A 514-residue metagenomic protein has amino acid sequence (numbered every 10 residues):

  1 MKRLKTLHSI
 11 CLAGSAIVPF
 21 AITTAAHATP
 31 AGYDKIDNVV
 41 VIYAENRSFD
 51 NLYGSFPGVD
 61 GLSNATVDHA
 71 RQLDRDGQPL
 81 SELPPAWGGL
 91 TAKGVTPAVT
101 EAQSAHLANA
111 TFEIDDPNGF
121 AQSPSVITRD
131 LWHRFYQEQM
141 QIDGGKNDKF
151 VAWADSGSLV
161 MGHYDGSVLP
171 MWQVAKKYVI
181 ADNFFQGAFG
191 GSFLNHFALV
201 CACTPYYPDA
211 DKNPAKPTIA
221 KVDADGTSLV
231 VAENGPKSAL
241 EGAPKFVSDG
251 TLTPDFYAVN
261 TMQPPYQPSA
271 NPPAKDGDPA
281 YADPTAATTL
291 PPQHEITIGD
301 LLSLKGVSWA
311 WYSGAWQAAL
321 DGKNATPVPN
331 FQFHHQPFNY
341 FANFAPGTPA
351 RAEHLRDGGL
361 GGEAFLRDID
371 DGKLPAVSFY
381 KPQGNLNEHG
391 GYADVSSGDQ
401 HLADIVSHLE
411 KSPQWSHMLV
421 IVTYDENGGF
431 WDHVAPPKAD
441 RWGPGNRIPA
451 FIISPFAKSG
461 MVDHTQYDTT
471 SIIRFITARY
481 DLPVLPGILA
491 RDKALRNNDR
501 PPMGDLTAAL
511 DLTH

Functional and structural regions predicted by a protein language model:
K2-A26: Gram-negative bacterial Sec-dependent N-terminal signal peptides
H27-H514: N-terminal pro-sequences and low-complexity stem/linker regions of secreted or lumenal proteins
